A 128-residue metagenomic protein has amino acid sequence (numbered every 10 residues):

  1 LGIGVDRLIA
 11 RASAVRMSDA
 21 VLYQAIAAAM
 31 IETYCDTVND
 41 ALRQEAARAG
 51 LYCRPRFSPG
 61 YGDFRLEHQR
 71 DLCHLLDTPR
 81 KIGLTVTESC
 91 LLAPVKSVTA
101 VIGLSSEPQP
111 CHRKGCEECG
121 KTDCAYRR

Functional and structural regions predicted by a protein language model:
L1-S58: Conserved mixed alpha/beta catalytic, RNA-binding, or beta-rich assembly cores of soluble enzyme, regulatory
A46-R128: Compositionally biased, low-complexity/repeat regions
